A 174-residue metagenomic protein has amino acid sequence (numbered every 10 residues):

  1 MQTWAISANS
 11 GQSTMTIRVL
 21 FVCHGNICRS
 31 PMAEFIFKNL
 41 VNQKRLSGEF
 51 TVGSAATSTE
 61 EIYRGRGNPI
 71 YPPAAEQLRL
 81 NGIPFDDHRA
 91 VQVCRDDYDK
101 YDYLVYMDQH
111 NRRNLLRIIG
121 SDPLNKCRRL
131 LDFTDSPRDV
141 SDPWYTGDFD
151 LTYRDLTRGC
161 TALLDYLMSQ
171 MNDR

Functional and structural regions predicted by a protein language model:
W4-K100, D165-R174: Conserved active-site segments centered on acidic
S30, M107-D108: Replace "coordinates the UDP/GDP/TDP-sugar" with "coordinates nucleotide-activated sugar donors
G67-Y71, D108, C160: A structural signal for well-ordered alpha-helical scaffolds and beta->alpha junctions
D97, Y103, Q109-R174: Phosphate-binding/catalytic loops
